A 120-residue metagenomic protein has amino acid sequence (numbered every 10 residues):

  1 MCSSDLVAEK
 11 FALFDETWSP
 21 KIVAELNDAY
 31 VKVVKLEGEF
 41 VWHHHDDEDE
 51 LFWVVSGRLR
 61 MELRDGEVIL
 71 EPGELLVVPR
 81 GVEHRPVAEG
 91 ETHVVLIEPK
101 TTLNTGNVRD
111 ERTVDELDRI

Functional and structural regions predicted by a protein language model:
M1-S3: Short, small-residue-biased leader/transition segments that mark boundaries at the very start of proteins
V7-W42, E48, G106: A short glycine-rich, His/Asp/Glu-containing loop-to-beta-strand
S19, A29, G38, G66 (+3 more regions): A generic "binding-loop/recognition-motif" signal
N27, V55-S56, E71-P72, G90: A cytosolic small-molecule/anion-sensing beta-strand core signal
V33-E37, H45-L63, I97: Short, conserved beta-strand element in jelly-roll/cupin
R64-G81: Short acidic-glycine-tyrosine-enriched beta hairpin
R80-V108: Ligand-binding loop in jelly-roll beta-barrel domains
T105-I120: Acidic/histidine-enriched, glycine/proline-rich intrinsically disordered or flexible terminal extensions
